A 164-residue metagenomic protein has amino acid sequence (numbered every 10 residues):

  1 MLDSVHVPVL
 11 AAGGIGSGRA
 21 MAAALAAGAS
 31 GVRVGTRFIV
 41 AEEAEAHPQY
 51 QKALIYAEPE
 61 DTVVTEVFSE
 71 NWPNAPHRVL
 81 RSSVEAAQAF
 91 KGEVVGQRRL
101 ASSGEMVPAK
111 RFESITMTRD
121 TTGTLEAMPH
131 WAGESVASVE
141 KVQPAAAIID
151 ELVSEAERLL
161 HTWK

Functional and structural regions predicted by a protein language model:
M1-H6, L10, G16-K164: Conserved active-site-proximal phosphate/metal-binding subdomains
